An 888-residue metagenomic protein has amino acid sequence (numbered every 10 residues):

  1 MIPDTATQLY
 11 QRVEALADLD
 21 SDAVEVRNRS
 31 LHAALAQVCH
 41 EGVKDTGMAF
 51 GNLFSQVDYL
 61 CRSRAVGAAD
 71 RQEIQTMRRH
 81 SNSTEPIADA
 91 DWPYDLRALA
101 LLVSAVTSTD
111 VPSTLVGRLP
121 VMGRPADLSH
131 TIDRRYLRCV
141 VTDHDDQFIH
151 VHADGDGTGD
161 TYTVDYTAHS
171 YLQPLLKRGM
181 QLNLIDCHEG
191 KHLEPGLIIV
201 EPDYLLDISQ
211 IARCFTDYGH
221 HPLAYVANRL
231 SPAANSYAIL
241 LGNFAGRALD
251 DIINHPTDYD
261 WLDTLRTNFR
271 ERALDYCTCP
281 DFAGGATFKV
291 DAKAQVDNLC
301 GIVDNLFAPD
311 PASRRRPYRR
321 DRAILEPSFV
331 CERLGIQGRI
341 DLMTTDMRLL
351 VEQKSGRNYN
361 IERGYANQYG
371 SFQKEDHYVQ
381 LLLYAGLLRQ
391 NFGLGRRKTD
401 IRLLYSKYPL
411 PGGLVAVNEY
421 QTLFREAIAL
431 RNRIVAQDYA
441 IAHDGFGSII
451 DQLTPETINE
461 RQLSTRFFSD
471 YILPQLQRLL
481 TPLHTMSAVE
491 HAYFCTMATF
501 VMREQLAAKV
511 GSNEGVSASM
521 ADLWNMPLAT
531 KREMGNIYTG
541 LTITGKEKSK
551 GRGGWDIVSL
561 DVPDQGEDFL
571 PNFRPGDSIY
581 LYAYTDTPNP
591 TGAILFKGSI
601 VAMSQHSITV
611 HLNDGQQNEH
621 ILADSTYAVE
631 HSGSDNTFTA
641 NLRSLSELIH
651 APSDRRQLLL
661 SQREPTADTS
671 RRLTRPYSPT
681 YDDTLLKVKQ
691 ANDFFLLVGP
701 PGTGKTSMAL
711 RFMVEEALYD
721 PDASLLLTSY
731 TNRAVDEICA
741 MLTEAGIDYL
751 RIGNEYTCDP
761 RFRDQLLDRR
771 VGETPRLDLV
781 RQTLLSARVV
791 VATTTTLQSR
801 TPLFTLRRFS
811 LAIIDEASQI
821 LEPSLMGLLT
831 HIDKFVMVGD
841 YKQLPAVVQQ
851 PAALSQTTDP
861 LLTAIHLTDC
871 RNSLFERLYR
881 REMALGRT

Functional and structural regions predicted by a protein language model:
M1-P112: Amphipathic alpha-helical interface elements
R118-V151, G242-G246, E419-P575: A helicase ATPase "motif cassette" and its flanking acidic/Ser/Thr-rich regulatory loops
L137, H144-L172, L182-L184, A508-L658: Conserved ASCE P-loop ATPase motor domains encompassing nucleic-acid-directed helicases/translocases
A153-K177, Y318-N432: Mg2+/Mn2+-dependent nuclease catalytic core
A212, H221-A224, P409-L410, N418-Q437 (+8 more regions): Pre-ATPase regulatory/linker segments immediately N-terminal to the P-loop/RecA-like helicase/translocase core
A248-L325: A non-catalytic, helix-rich entry segment at domain boundaries
T706-D720, E737, M741: Walker A/P-loop NTP-binding motif
Y719-A723, S729-T731, E744-G746, R781 (+2 more regions): Conserved helicase motor core of SF1/SF2 NTP-dependent helicases
